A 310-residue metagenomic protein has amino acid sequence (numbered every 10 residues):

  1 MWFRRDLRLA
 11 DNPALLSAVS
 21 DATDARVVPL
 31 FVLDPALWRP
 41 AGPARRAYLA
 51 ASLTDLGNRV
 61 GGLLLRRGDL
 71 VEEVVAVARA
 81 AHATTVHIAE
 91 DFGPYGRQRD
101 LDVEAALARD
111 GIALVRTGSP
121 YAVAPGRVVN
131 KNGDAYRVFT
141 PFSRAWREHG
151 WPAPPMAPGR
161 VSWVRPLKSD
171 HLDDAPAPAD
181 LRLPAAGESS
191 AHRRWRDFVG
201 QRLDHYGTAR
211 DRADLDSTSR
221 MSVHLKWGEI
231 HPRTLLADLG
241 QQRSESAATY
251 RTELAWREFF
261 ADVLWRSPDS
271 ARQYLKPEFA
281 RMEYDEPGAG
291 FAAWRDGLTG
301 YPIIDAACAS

Functional and structural regions predicted by a protein language model:
M1-P154, S246, A309: Trp/Phe/Arg-rich N-terminal binding region typifying the photolyase-homology
A14, S52, L56, A191-F198 (+3 more regions): Alpha-helical packing segments of well-folded alpha/beta enzyme cores
P43-A50, R182-S189, W294: Charge-dense, low-complexity intrinsically disordered segments
I112, G133-R281: Glycine/tryptophan-enriched, flexible segments
M221, A309-S310: A short glycine/serine-rich beta->alpha loop
M282-D296: Flexible, P/S/T/G-rich "lid" or insertion loops adjacent to the active sites of thioester-utilizing
A292-A309: Helix-hairpin-helix/helix-loop-helix acidic hairpins
